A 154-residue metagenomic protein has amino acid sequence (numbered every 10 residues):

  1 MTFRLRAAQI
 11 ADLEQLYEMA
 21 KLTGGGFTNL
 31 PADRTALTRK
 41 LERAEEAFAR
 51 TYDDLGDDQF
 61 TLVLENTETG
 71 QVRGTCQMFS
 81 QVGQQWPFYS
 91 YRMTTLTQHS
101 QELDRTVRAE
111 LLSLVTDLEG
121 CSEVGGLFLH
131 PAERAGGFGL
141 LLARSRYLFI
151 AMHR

Functional and structural regions predicted by a protein language model:
M1-N29: Conserved N-terminal entry element of GNAT/NAT acetyltransferase domains
F3, Q59, G70-R73, E119 (+1 more regions): Sequence-level motif detector for i,i+2 pairs with an aromatic at +2
R6-Q9, E65, F79, G125: Residue-level detector of conserved, well-ordered beta-strand and adjacent loop positions that form binding/recognition
Q15-E18, R43, S145: Alpha-helical elements of Rossmann-like donor-binding domains used by nucleotide-donor carbohydrate transfer enzymes
N29-V72, Q77-F88: Active-site rim helix/loop that mediates acceptor-substrate recognition in acyltransferases
S80-G126: Conserved acyl-donor/pantetheine-binding loop and adjacent beta-alpha core of acyl/acetyltransferases and related
V107-L111, G126-L129, R134-I150: Conserved acetyl-CoA-binding loop-helix of GNAT-fold acetyltransferases
H153-R154: Short, intrinsically disordered, charge-balanced linker/junction segments flanking boundaries in proteins
